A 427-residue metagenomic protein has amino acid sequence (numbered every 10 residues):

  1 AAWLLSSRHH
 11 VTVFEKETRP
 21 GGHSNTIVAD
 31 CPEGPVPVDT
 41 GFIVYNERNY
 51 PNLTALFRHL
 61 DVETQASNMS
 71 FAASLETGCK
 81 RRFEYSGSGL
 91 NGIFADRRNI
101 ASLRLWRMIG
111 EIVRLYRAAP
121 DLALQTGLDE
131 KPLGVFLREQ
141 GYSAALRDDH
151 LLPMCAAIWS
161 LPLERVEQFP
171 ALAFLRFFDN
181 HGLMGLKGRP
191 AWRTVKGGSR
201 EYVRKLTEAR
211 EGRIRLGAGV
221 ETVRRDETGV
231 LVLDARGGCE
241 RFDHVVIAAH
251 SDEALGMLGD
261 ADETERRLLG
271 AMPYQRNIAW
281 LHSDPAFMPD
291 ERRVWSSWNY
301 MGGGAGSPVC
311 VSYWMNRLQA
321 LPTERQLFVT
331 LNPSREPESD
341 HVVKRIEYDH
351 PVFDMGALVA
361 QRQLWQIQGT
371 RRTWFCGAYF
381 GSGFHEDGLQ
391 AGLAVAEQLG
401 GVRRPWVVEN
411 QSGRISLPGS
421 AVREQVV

Functional and structural regions predicted by a protein language model:
S6-D30: Glycine-rich FAD pyrophosphate-binding loop
H9-T12, T64, V245: Hydrophobic anchor at the start of a short beta-strand that flanks the dinucleotide cofactor-binding loop
I27-L53: N-terminal glycine-rich dinucleotide-binding loop that anchors FAD/FMN and/or NAD(P) in oxidoreductases
V28, S86-G89, V294, S307-V427: Conserved flavin/dinucleotide-binding core of flavoenzymes
E33, G78-K80, A235-G237: Glycine-centered tight beta-turn/hairpin loop motif at sheet-sheet or coil-to-beta transitions
E47-A171, L175-R176: Mobile amphipathic helical/loop "lid" adjacent to a hydrophobic cofactor/ligand pocket
F174-A235, E240-D243: Helical element adjacent to the flavin cofactor pocket in flavoenzyme catalytic cores
A218-H350: Mid-domain catalytic core of redox enzymes that form a hydrophobic substrate pocket/lid adjacent to a catalytic redox
